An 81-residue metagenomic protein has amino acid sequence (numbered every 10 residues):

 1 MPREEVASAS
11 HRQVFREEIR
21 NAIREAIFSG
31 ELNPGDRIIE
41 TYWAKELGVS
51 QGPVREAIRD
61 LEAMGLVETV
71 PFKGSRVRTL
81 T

Functional and structural regions predicted by a protein language model:
M1-T81: Short linear motifs at protein or domain termini
